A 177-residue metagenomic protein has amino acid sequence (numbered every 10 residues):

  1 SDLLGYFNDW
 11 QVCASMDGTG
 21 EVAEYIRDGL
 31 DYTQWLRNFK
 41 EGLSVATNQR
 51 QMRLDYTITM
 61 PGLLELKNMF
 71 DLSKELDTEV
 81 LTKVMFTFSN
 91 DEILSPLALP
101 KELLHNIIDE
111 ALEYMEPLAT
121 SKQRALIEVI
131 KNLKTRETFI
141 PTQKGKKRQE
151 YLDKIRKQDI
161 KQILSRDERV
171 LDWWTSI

Functional and structural regions predicted by a protein language model:
S1-I93: Radical SAM/AdoMet-radical enzyme domain recognition
V12, V22, V45, V80 (+8 more regions): Extended aliphatic helical segments
C13-S15, D55, H105-A111, I177: Charged, low-complexity, helix-prone segments enriched in Lys/Glu/Asp/Gln
I58-L64, L81-L112, T120-L133, G145: Flexible glycine/acidic-rich beta-alpha junction loops that bind and position SAM and/or redox cofactors in anaerobic
E113-I177: Radical SAM enzyme core and accessory elements
